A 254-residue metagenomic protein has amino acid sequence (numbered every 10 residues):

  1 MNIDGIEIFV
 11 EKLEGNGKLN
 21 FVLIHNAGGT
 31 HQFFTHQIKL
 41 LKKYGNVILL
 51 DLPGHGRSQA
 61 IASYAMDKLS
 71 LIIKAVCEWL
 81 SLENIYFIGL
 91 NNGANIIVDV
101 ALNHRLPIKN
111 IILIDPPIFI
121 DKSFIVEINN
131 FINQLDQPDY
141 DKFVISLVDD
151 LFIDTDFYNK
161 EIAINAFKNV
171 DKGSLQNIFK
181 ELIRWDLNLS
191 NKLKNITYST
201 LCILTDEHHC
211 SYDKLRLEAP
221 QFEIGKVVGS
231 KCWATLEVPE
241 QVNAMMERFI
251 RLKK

Functional and structural regions predicted by a protein language model:
M1-V22, Y44-G45, E78, L82-E83 (+3 more regions): Alpha/beta-hydrolase fold catalytic core
I6-Q59: Conserved HGGG/HGGXW glycine-rich cap/lid loop of the alpha/beta-hydrolase fold
L23-N26, N91, T205: Glycine-rich His-Gly loop
N26-G28, L52-G56, A94, I118 (+1 more regions): Alpha/beta-hydrolase active-site loop signature
T35, K39, I48-I88, N92 (+1 more regions): Active-site loop/oxyanion-hole signature of alpha/beta-hydrolase fold enzymes
V98-N103, I108-D139: Flexible "cap/lid" loop of the alpha/beta hydrolase fold
K122-F124, Y140-K194: Conserved alpha/beta-hydrolase catalytic His-Asp/Glu region
T197-L236: Conserved loop-alpha-helix segment in the C-terminal half of the alpha/beta-hydrolase fold that carries the catalytic
